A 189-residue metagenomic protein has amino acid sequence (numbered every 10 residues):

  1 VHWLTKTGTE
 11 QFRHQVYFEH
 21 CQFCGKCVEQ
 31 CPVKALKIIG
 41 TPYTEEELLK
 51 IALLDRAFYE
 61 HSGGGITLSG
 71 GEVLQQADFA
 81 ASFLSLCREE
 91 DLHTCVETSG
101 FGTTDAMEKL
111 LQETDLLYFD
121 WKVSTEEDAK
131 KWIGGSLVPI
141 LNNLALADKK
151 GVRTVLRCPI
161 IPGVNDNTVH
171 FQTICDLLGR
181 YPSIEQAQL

Functional and structural regions predicted by a protein language model:
V1-Q15, K26-T41: Iron-sulfur cluster-binding cysteine motifs and their immediate structural context in ferredoxin-like electron-transfer
F12-F23, T67, A187: N-terminal pre-triad scaffold of radical SAM enzymes
Q22, Y43, V169: Conserved active-site and cofactor/substrate-binding residues in soluble primary-metabolism enzymes
F23, Q30, F58-Y59: Short, charge-rich binding segments
E46-L189: Conserved AdoMet/S-adenosylmethionine-binding subsite of the radical SAM
